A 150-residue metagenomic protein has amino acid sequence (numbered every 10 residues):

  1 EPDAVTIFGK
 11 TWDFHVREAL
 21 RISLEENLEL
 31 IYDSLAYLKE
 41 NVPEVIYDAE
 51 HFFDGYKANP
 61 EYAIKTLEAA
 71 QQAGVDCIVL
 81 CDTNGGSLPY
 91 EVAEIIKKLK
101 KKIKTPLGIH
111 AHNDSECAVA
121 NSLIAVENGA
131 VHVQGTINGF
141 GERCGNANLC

Functional and structural regions predicted by a protein language model:
E1-L107, S122-A130: Alpha/beta enzyme core
G9-T11, N128-G145: Glycine-rich phosphate-binding active-site loops on the catalytic face of alpha/beta enzymes
D13-H15, G86, E116, G139-C144: Short gly/pro/ser/thr-enriched loop/turn and capping motifs at secondary-structure boundaries
D48-E50, C81, H110-H112, T136 (+1 more regions): Structural motif
I64, E116-V119, N146: Glycine-rich phosphate-binding loop at the start of an alpha helix
V92, C144-C150: Histidine/acidic-residue-rich catalytic or RNA/ligand-binding cores of hydrolases and nuclease-related proteins
H110-I137: Small-aliphatic-rich amphipathic alpha-helix that forms the alpha element of a beta-alpha
